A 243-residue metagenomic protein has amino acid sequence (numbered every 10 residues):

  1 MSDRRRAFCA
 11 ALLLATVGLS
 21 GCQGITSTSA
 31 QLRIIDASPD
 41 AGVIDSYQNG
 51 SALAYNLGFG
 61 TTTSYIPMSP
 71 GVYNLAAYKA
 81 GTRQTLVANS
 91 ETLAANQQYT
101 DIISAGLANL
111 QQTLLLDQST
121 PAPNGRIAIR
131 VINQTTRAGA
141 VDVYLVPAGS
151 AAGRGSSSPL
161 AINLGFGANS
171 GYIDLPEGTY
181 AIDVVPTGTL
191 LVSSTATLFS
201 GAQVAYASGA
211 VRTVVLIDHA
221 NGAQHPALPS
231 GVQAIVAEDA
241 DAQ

Functional and structural regions predicted by a protein language model:
M1-A10: Bacterial N-terminal signal peptides that target proteins for export
A11-A15: N-terminal export signals
V17-G21: C-terminal motif of bacterial Sec signal peptides marking the signal peptidase cleavage site
C22-Q243: Intrinsically disordered, low-complexity polar regions and short flexible loop motifs
